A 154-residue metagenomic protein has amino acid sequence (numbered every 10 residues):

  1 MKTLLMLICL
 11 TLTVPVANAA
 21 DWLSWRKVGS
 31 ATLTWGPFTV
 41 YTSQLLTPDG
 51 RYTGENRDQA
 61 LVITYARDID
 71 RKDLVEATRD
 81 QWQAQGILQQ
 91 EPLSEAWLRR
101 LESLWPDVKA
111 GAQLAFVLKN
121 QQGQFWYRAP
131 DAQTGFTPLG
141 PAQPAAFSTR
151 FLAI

Functional and structural regions predicted by a protein language model:
T3-T13: Sec-dependent N-terminal signal peptides
L7, V16, L46, R51 (+7 more regions): A generic structural micro-environment signature that highlights single residues at secondary-structure boundaries
L12-A20: Bacterial Sec-dependent signal peptides at the C-terminal "C-region" and cleavage site
L12-T13, W25, F116-V117, P141: Alpha-helical interaction segments
A19-Q85: Secretory/extracellular carbohydrate-interaction modules and structurally similar beta-sandwich "look-alikes"
N56, L61-F125: Mid-length scaffold segments of soluble, non-membrane domains
R128-F136: Short strand-turn-strand beta-turns centered on an Asx-Gly dipeptide
G135-I154: Flexible glycine-rich active-site/ligand-binding loops centered on an Asp-His dyad
